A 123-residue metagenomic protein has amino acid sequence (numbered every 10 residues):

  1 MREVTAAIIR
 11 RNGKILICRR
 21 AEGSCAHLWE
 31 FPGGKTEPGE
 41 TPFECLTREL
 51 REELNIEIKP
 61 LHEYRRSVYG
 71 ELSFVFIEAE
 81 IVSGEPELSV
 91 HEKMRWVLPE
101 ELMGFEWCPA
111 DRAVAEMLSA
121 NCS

Functional and structural regions predicted by a protein language model:
M1-L16: Conserved N-terminal beta-strand and adjoining loop/helix that marks the start of the Nudix/MutT-like hydrolase domain
E3, E57, R65-P99, E116-L118: Active-site-adjacent beta-strand/loop module that shapes the phosphate/pyrophosphate-binding cleft
N12, R19, K35: N-terminal beta1-alpha1 ligand-phosphate binding loop
L16, E30, F76: Conserved beta-strand segments that form the floor/walls of ligand-binding pockets within enzyme and binding domains
S24-L28: A conserved beta-turn-beta hairpin within the catalytic core of GNAT-like acetyltransferases that forms part
F31-E63, L98: The catalytic Nudix box helix
A110-S123: Charged phosphate-binding loop/patch that engages nucleotide di/tri-phosphates or the phosphate backbone of nucleic
